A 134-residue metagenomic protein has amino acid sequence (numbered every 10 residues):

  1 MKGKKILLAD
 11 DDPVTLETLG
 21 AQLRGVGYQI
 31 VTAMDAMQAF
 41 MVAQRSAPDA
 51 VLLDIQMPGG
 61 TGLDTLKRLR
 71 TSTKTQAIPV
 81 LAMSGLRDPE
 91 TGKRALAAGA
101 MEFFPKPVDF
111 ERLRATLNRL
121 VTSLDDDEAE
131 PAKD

Functional and structural regions predicted by a protein language model:
M1-K5, E111-D134: Non-catalytic signal-transmission and effector/linker regions of two-component phosphorelay proteins
P13-V31, A98: Two-component/phosphorelay signaling modules centered on CheY-like receiver
L16, P58-G59, Q76, D88 (+1 more regions): The feature encodes the CheY-like receiver
A33-M37, G92, F110: Conserved Asp/Asn-Gly motif in the active-site loop of CheY-like receiver
M34-Q38, T61-K67: Acidic catalytic/metal-coordinating carboxylates
S46-L52: Active-site beta3 strand of CheY-like receiver
D64, R87-F104, A115, R119: Alpha4 helix (beta4-alpha4-beta5 surface) of REC/receiver domains from two-component response regulators
